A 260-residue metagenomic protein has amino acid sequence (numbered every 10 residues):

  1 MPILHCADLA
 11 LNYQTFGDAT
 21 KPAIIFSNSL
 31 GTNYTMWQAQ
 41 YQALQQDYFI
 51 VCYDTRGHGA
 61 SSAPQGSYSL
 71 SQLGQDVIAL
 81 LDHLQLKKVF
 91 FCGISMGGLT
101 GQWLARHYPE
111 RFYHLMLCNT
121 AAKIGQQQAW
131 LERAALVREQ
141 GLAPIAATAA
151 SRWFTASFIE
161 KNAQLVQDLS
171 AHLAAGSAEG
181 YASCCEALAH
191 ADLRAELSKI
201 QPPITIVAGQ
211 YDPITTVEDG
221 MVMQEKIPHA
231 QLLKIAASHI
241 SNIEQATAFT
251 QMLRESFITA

Functional and structural regions predicted by a protein language model:
L9-S62: Conserved HGGG/HGGXW glycine-rich cap/lid loop of the alpha/beta-hydrolase fold
Q72-V89: Conserved acidic catalytic loop of the alpha/beta-hydrolase fold
L99-H107, F112-P144: Flexible "cap/lid" loop of the alpha/beta hydrolase fold
G125-Q128, Q140-S198: Conserved alpha/beta-hydrolase catalytic His-Asp/Glu region
I200, I206-A208: Short beta-strand/loop motif that positions the catalytic acidic residue of the alpha/beta-hydrolase fold
Q210-T215: Acidic catalytic loop of the alpha/beta-hydrolase fold
G220-I240: Catalytic histidine neighborhood in serine/cysteine hydrolases with alpha/beta-hydrolase-type architecture
A237-T250: Catalytic histidine-centered segment of alpha/beta-hydrolase-like enzymes
